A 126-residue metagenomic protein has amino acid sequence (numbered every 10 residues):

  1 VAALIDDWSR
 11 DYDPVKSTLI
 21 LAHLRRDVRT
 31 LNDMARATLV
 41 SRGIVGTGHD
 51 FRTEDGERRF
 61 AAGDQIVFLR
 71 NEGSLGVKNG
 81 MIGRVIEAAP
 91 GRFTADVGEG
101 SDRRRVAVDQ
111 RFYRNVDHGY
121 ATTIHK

Functional and structural regions predicted by a protein language model:
V1-K16: Conserved interdomain hinge at the start of the Helicase C-terminal
K16-K126: Core RecA-like ATPase module of SF1/SF2 helicases and allied nucleic-acid translocases
